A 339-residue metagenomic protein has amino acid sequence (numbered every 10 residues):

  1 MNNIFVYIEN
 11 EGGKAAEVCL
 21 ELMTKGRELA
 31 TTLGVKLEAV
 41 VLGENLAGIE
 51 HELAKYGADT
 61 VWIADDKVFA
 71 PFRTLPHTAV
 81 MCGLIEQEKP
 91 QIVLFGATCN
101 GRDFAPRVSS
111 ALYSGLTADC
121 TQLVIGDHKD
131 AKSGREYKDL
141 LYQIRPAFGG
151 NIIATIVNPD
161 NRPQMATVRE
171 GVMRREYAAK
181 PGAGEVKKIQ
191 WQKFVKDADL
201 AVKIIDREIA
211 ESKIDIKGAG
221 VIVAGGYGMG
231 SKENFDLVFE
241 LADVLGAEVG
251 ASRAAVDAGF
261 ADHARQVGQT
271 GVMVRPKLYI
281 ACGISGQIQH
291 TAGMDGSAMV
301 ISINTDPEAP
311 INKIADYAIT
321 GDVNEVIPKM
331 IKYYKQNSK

Functional and structural regions predicted by a protein language model:
M1-K339: N-terminal glycine-rich FAD/FM-binding segment characteristic of electron-transfer flavoproteins
